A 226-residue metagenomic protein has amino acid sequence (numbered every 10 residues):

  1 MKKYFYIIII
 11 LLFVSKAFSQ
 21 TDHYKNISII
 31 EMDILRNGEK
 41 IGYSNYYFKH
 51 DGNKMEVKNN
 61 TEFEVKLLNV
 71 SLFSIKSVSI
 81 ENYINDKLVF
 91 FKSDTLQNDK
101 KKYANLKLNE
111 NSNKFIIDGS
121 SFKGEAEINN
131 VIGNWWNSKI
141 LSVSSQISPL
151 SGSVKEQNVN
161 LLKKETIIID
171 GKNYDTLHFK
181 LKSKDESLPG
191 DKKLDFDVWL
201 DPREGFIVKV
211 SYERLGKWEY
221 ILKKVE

Functional and structural regions predicted by a protein language model:
Y4-F13: Sec-dependent N-terminal signal peptides
L11, N82, F122-A126: Low-complexity, intrinsically disordered regions enriched in charged/polar residues
F13-V14, H50: Single-residue recognition of alpha-helix boundary sites
Q20-N109, W136-E226: Acidic, serine/threonine-rich low-complexity disordered tracts
S112-N130: Acidic/charged, solvent-exposed loop-and-adjacent secondary-structure segments enriched in E/D, K/R, S/T, and G/P
